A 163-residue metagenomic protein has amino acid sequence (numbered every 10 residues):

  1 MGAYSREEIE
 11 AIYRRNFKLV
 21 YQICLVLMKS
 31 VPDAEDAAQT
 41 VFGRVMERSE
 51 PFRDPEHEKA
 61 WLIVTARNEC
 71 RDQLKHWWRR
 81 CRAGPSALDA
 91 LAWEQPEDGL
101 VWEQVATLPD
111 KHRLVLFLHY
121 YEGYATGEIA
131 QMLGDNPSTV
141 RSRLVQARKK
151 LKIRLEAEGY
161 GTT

Functional and structural regions predicted by a protein language model:
M1-Q22, E35, M46, R113: A short, charge-rich alpha-helical start-of-domain segment used by transcription regulators
G2-A3, K29, T40-H57, H76-W78: Sigma70-family region 2
F17, Y21, F42, P109 (+2 more regions): C-terminal flanking helix
Q22, D36-G43, E47, E56-N68: Structural recognition of an alpha-helix C-terminal capping motif at a helix-to-coil junction
E50-R53, I63-G84, E94, Q146 (+1 more regions): Arg/Lys-rich amphipathic alpha helix in sigma70-family domain 2
R67, L133-Y160: DNA-recognition helix of helix-turn-helix
D72, R80-A106, A125: Internal acidic/polar
V115-H119: A short pre-motif secondary-structure segment
